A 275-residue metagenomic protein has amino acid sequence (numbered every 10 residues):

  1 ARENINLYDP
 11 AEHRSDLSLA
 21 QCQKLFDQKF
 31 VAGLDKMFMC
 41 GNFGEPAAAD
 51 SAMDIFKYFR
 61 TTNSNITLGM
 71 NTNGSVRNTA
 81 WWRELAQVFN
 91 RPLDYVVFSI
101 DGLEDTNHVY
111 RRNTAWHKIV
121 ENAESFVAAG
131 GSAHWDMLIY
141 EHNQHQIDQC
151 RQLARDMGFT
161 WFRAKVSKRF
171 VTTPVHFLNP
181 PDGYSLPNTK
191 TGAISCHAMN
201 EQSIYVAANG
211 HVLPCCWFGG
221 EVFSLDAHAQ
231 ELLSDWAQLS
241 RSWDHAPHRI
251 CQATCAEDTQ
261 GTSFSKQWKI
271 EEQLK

Functional and structural regions predicted by a protein language model:
A1-L19, P214-G219: Canonical Radical SAM [4Fe-4S] cluster-binding loop centered on the CxxxCxxC motif and its immediate flanking residues
N4-P10, E104-Y110, T173-P174: A short acidic, helix-capping loop that chelates divalent metal ions and anchors anionic groups
A11-Q21, Q267-K275: Short cysteine/histidine-rich metal-coordination sites, predominantly Zn2+-binding motifs
S15-G41, A48-V166: Radical SAM/AdoMet-radical enzyme domain recognition
N122, A129-S132, M157-C196, H211-L274: C-terminal accessory region of radical SAM enzymes
M199-Q202: Short loop/turn microsegments at loop-to-beta-strand junctions
V206-A207: Short, acidic, Ser/Thr-enriched surface-loop or helix-capping motifs
